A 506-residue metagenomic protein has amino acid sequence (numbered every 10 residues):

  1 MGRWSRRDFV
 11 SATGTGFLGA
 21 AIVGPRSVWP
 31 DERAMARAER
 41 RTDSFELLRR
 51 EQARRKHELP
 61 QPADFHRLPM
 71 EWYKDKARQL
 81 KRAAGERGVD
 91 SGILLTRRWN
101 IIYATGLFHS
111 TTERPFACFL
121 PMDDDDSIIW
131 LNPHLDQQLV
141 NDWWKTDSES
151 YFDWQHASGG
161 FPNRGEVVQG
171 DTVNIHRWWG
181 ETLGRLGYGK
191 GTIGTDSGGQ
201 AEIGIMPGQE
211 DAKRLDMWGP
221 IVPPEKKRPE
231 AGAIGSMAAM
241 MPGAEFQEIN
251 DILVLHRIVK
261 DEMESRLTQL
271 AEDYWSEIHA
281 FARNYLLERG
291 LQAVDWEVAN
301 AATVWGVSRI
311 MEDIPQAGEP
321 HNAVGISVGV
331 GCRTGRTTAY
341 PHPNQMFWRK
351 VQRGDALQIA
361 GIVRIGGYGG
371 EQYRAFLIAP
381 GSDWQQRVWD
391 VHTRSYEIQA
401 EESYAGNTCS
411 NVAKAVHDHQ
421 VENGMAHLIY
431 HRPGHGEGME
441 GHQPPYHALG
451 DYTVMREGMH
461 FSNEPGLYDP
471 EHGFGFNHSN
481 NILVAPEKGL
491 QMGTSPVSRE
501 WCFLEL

Functional and structural regions predicted by a protein language model:
G2-L506: Active-site neighborhoods and metal-handling regions in enzymes and metal-associated proteins
